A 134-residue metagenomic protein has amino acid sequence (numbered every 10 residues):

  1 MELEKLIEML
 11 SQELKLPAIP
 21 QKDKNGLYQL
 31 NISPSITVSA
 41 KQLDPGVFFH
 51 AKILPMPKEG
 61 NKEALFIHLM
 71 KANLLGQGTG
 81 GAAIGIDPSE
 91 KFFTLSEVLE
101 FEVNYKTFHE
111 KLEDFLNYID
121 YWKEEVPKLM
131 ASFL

Functional and structural regions predicted by a protein language model:
M1-V38, G78: Charge-rich, low-complexity N-terminal segments
V38-P55: A short acidic-to-branched-hydrophobic micro-motif
K52-K91: Short, internal acidic amphipathic alpha-helical interface segments that mediate docking to partner proteins
F93-E97: Short, aliphatic-rich beta-strand segments
E100-K111: A short acidic/glycine-rich loop-to-helix N-cap element
N117-P127: Mixed-charge, glycine-accented linear interaction segment located at domain edges/termini
V126-L134: Short, highly charged C-terminal tails/helix-capping segments
